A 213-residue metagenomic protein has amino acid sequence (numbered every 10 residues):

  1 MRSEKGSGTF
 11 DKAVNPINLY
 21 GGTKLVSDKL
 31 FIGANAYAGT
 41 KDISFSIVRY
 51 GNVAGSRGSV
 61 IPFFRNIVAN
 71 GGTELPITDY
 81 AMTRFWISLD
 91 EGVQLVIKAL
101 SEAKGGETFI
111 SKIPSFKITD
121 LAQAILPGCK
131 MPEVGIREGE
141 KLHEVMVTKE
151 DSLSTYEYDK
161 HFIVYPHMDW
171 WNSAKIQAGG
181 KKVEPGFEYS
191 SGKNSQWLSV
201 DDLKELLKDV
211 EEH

Functional and structural regions predicted by a protein language model:
M1-I43, I47: N-terminal Rossmann-like NAD(P)+-binding domain of SDR-like oxidoreductases, especially those catalyzing
G33-H213: Strand-loop microenvironment adjacent to phosphate/nucleotide-handling motifs in alpha/beta enzyme folds
